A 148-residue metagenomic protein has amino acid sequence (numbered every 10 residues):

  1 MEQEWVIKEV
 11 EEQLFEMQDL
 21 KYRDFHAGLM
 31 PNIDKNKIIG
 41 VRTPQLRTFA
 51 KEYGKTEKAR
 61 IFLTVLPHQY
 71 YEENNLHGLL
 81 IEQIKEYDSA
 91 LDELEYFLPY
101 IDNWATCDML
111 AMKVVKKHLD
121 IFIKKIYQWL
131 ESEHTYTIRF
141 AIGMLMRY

Functional and structural regions predicted by a protein language model:
M1-Y148: Alpha-helical scaffold domains
